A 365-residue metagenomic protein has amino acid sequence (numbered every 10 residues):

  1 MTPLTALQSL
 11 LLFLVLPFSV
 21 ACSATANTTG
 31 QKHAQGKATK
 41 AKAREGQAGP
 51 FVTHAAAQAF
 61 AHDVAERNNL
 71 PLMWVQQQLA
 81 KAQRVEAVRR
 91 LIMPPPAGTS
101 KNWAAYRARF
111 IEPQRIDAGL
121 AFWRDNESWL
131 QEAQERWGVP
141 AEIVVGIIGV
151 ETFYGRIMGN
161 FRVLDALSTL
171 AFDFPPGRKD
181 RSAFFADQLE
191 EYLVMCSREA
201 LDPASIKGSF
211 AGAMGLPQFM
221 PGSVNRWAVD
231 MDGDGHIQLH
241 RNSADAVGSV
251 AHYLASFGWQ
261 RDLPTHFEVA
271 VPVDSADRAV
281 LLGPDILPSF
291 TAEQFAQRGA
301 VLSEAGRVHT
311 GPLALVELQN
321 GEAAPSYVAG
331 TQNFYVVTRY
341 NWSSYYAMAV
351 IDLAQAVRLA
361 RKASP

Functional and structural regions predicted by a protein language model:
M1-A6: N-terminal secretory signal peptides that target proteins for export/translocation
Q8-S19: Bacterial N-terminal signal peptides
T28-D125, Q131-Q134: An acidic, Gly/Ser/Thr/Pro-rich helix-cap/linker signature
M73-T99, I148-T152, R162-T169, E268-A276: Acidic helix-start/capping segments at beta-turn-to-alpha-helix junctions
S100-S249, A255: Acidic/His-rich structured neighborhood in mature extracellular/periplasmic domains
P203, K207-L313, G321: Flexible, glycine-rich surface segments
V308-P365: C-terminal functional modules
